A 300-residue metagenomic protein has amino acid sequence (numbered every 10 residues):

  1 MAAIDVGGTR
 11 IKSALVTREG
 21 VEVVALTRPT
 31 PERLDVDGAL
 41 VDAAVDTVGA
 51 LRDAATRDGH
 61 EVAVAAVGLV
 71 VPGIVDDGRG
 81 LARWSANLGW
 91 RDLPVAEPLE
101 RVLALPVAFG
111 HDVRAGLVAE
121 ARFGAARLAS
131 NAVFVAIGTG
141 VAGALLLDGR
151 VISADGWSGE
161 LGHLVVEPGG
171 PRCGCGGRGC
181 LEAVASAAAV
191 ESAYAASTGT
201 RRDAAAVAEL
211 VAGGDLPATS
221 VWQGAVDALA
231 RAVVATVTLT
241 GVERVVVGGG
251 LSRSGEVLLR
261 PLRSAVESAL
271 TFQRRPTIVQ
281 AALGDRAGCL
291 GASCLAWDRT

Functional and structural regions predicted by a protein language model:
M1-A66, D76-R79, E97-V107, A119-S130 (+1 more regions): ATP-binding/phosphotransfer module of carbohydrate and carboxylate kinases, centering on a glycine-rich
D5, G68-P72, F134-G140, A144-L146: Short beta-strand segments
A25-R28, A86, D155: Short hydrophobic alpha-helix segments
G80-R91: A charged helix-plus-loop insertion that forms the helical arch/lid used to bind and gate nucleic-acid substrates
F109-H111: Short loop/edge segments at beta-strand edges and connector loops that shape dinucleotide/nucleotide cofactor-binding
V113-L117: Active-site-adjacent loop/helix segments that line or gate small-molecule/cofactor pockets in enzymes
W157-V166: Short, intrinsically disordered, charge-biased short linear motifs at domain edges
